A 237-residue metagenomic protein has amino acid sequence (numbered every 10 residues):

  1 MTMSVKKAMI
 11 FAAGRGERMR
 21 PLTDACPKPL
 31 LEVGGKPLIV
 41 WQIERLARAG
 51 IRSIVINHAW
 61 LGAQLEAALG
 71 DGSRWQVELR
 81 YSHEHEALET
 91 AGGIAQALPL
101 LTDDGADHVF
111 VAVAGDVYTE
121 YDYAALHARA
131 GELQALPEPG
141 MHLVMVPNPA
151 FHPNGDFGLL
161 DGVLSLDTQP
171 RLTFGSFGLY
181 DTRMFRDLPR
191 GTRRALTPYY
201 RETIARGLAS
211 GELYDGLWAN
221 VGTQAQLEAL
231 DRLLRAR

Functional and structural regions predicted by a protein language model:
M1-I10, E32, K36-A114, A125 (+4 more regions): Conserved N-terminal catalytic core of the sugar/cofactor nucleotidyltransferase
F11-M19: Conserved adenylation A10 loop of the ANL superfamily
R15, G115-V117: Active-site metal-binding loops of divalent metal-dependent hydrolases
M19, L65-L69, L230: Hydrophobic packing residues within well-ordered alpha-helices of enzyme cores
P29, E78-R80, L208-S210: Conserved beta-strand segments of alpha/beta enzyme cores
A59, S82-E84, V144, D167 (+1 more regions): Conserved beta-strand termini and adjacent loop/short-helix elements that scaffold enzyme active sites in alpha/beta
F110, Y118, D122-L136, N148-F151 (+1 more regions): Catalytic-core segments of class I nucleotidyltransferases/pyrophosphorylases that form NMP-activated intermediates
H142-D156: Short beta-strand-to-loop element that shapes/binds the nucleotide-sugar donor at the catalytic cleft/hinge
